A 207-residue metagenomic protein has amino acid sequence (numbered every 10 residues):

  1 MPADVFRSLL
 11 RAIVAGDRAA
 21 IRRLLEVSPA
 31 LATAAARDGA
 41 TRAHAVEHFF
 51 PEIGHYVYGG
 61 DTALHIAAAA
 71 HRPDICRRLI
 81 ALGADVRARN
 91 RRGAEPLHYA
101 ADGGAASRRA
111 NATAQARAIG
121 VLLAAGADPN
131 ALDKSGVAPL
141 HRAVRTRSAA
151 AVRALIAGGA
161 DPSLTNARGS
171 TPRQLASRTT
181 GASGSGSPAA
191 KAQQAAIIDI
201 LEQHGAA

Functional and structural regions predicted by a protein language model:
M1-D4, A70, D74, A81: Ankyrin repeat (ANK) tandem alpha-helical domains that serve as protein-protein interaction scaffolds, prominent
M1-R11, A112-T113, A125, G158 (+2 more regions): Ankyrin-repeat-protein effector appendages
P2-L9, A34-A63, R89-A106, L132-A138 (+1 more regions): Ankyrin-repeat boundary/"N-cap" motif
L10-T33, R91-A94, H98-A101, A149 (+1 more regions): Hydrophobic, aliphatic-enriched repeat segments that assemble into extended interaction scaffolds in large eukaryotic
R11-G16, G54, I66-R72, Y99-Q115 (+2 more regions): Ankyrin repeat A-helix N-terminal signature
A20, D74-I75, A114-A118, A150-A151 (+1 more regions): Conserved ankyrin/ankyrin-like repeat signature
L25-L31, R77-D85, G120-D128, R153-D161 (+1 more regions): Ankyrin repeat domain, specifically the short helix-to-loop turn at the C-terminus of the second helix of each repeat
C76-A106, S135-P162, N166, G186: A short, hydrophobic/aromatic-rich structural module that often spans a beta strand with its adjoining loop
